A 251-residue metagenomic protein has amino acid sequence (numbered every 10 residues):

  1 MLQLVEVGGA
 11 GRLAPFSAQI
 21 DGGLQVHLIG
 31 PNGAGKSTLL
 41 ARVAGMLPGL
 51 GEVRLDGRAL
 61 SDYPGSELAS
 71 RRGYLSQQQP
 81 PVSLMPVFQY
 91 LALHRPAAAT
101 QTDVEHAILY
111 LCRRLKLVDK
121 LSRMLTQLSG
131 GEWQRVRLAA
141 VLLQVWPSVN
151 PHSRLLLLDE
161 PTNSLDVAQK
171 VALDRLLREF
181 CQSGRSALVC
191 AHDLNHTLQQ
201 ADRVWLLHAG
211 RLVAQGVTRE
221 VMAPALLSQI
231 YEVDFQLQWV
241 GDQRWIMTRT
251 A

Functional and structural regions predicted by a protein language model:
A44: Helix-to-loop junction immediately C-terminal to a conserved catalytic motif
G49-S61: Conserved ABC transporter NBD signature motif
E105-K120: Conserved ABC ATPase "signature" region
M124-L128: Conserved ABC ATPase signature
P151, L156-E160: Catalytic Walker B motif of ABC-type/P-loop ATPase nucleotide-binding domains
A191-H192: H-loop/switch region of ABC-family ATPase nucleotide-binding domains
I230-A251: ABC ATPase nucleotide-binding domains
